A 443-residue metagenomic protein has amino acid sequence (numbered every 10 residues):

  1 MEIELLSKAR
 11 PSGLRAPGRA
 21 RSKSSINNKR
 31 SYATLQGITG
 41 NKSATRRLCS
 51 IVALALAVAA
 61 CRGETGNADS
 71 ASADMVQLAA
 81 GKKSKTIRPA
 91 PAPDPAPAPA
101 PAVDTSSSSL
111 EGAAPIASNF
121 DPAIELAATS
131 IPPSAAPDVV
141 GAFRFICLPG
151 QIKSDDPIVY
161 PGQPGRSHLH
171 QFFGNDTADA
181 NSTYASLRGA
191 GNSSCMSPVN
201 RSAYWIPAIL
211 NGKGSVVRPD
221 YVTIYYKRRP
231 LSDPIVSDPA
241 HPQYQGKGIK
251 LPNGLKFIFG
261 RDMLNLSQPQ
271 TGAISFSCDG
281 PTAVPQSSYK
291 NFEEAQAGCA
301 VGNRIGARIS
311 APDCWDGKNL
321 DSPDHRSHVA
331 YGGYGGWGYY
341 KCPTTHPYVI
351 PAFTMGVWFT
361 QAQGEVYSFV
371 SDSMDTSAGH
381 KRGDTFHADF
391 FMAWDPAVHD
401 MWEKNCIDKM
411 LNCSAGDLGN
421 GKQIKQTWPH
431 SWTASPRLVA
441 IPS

Functional and structural regions predicted by a protein language model:
K8-P17: Intrinsic, low-complexity polybasic segments
G18-S24, T45: Intrinsically disordered, low-complexity segments enriched in serine/threonine/proline/glycine and often basic
K29-C49: Bacterial N-terminal signal peptides that target proteins for export
V58-A60: C-terminal motif of bacterial Sec signal peptides marking the signal peptidase cleavage site
R62-T65: Bacterial signal peptide processing site
A79-P91: Polycationic, low-complexity disordered segments in secreted or periplasmic proteins
R88-A100: Intrinsically disordered, low-complexity proline-rich regions
V103-R166, Q171-I309, D316-S443: Primary mode marks residue(s) on the alpha4-beta5-alpha5 output face of response regulator receiver
